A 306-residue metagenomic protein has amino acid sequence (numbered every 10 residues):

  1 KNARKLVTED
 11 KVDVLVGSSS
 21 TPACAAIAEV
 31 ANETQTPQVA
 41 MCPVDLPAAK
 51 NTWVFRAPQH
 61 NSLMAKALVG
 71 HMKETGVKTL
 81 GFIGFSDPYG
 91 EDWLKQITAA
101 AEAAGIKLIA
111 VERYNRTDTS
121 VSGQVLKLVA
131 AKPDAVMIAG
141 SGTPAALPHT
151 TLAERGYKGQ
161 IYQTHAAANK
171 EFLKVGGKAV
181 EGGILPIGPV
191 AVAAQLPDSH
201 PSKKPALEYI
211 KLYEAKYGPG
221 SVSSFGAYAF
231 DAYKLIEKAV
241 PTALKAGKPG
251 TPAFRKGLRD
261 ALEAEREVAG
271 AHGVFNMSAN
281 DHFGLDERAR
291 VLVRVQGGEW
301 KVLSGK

Functional and structural regions predicted by a protein language model:
K1-K306: Extracytosolic ligand-binding ectodomains
